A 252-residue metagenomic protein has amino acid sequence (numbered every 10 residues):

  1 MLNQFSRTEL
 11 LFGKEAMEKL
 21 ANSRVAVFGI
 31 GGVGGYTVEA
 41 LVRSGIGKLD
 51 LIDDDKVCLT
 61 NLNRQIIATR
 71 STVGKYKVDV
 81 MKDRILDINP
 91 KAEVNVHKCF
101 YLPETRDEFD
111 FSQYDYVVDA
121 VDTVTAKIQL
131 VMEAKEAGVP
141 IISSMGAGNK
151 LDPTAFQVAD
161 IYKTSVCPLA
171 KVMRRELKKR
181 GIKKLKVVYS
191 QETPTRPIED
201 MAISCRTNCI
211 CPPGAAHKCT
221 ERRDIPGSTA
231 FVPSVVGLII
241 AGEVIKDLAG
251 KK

Functional and structural regions predicted by a protein language model:
M1-A26: N-terminal charged helix/coil linker that caps or initiates catalytic domains
L2, F109-Y116, A126, E136 (+3 more regions): Glycine-rich phosphate/adenylate-binding loop
V27-G29, I52: Conserved N-terminal Rossmann-fold NAD(P)-binding element of oxidoreductases
V33-G34: Hydrophobic/small residue at the entry helix of a nucleotide-binding pocket
I46, L51-N89: Glycine-rich phosphate-binding loop and adjoining beta1-alpha1-beta2 segment of Rossmann-like nucleotide-binding folds
K98-R106: Conserved SAM/SAH-binding loop
A120-V121, S144: Short, well-ordered coil/turn residues at beta-beta hairpins and beta-strand->alpha-helix junctions within
